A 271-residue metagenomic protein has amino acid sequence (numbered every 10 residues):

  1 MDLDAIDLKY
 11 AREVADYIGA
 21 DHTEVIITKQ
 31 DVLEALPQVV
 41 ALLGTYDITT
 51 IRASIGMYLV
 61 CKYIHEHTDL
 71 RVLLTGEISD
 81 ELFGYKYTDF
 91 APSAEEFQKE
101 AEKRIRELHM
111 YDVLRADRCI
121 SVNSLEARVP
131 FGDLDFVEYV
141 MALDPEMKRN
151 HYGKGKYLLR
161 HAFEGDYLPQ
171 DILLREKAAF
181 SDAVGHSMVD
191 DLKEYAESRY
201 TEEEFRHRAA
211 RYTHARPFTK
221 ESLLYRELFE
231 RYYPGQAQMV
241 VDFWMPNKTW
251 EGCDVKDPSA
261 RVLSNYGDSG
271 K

Functional and structural regions predicted by a protein language model:
M1-Y167, D182-Y195, F205-F218, S222-K271: ATP-dependent adenylate-handling active sites, centered on carboxylate activation for C-N bond formation
L168-A179: Conserved S-adenosyl-L-methionine
